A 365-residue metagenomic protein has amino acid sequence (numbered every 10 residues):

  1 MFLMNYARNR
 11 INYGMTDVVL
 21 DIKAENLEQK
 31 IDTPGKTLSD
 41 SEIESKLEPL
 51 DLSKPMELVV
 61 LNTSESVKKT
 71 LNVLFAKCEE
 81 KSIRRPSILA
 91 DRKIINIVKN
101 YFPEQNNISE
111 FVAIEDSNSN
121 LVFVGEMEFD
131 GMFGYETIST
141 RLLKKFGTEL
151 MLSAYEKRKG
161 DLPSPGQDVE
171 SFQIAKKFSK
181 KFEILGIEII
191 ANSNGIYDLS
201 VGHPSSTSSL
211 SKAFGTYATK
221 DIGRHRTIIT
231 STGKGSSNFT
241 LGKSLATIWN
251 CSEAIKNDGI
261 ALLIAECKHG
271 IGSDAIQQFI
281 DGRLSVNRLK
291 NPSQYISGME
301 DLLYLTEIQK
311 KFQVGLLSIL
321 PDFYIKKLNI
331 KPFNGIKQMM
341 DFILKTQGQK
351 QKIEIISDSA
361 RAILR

Functional and structural regions predicted by a protein language model:
M1-S39: N-terminal amphipathic/basic leader segments beginning at the initiator methionine
G35-E42, E104-A113, S205, I330-M339: Short acidic-hydrophobic, aromatic-tinged amphipathic segments that line or gate anion-handling sites
E42-V60, E80-I83, K220-T227, A254-K256 (+1 more regions): Glycine-rich phosphate/diphosphate-binding loops that line cofactor/substrate pockets in enzymes
P55-S66, S87-A90, I229-S231: Short glycine-rich or small-residue beta-strand-to-loop segments that form or flank ligand, phosphate, metal/Fe-S
L58-V60, V73-Y101: Anionic-ligand anchoring segments at beta-strand to alpha-helix junctions in alpha/beta enzyme folds, i.e., glycine
T63-S82, S244-I255, A261: Histidine-anchored nucleotide/phosphate-binding helix
P103-G233, F239, S244-T247, C251-A254: Conserved, well-structured core segments that form the ligand-binding/active-site neighborhood of functional domains
S244, W249-R365: C-terminal non-catalytic interaction/assembly regions of soluble proteins
